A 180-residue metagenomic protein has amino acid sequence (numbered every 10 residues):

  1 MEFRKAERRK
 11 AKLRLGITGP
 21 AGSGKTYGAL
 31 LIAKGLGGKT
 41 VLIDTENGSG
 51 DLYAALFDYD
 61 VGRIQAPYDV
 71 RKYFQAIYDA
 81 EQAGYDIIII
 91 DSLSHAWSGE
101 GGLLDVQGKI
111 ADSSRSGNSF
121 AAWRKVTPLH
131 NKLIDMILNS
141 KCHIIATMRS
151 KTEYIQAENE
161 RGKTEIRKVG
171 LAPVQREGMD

Functional and structural regions predicted by a protein language model:
M1-A6, V106-G108, K141: A broad, low-specificity signal for short, low-complexity segments enriched in glycine/proline and polar/charged
E2-A83, I87-I89, S94-G99: Conserved P-loop
L15, G22, G50, D79-A80 (+2 more regions): Intein modules and their embedded homing endonuclease domains
A54-A55, G101-G102, A157-N159: Short amphipathic alpha-helical segments
D60, Q107-G108, A157: Residue-level signature of transmembrane alpha-helix interfaces in integral membrane proteins
Y85-G102, M136, S140-R149: A broadly tuned preference for mixed-charge, low-complexity surface segments
I90-K125, R161: Conserved P-loop NTPase nucleotide-binding/switch module
T127-D180: Phosphate-binding/switch region of NTP-binding enzymes
